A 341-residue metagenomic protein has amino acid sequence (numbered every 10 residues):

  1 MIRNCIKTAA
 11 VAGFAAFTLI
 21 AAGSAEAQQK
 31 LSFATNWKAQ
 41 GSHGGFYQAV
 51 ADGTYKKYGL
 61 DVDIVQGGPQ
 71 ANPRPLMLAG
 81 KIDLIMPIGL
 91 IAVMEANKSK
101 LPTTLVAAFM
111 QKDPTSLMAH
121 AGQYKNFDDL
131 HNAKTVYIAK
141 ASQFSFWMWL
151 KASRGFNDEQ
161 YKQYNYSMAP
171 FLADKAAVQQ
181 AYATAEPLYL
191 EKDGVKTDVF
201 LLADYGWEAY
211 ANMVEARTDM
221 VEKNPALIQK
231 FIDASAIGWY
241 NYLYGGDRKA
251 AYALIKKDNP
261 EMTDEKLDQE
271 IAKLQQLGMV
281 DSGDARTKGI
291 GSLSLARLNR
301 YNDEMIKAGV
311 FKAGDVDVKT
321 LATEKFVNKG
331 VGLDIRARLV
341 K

Functional and structural regions predicted by a protein language model:
M1-G13: Bacterial N-terminal signal peptides that target proteins for export
I20-A27: Sec/Tat signal peptide C-region and signal peptidase I cleavage site
Q28-A173, A177-A181, F200, E208: Short, glycine-/small- and polar/acidic-enriched structural segments that line small-molecule recognition paths
D63, A71-N72, D204-Y205, D268-Q276 (+1 more regions): Short linear loop/turn motifs
I91, Y166-D264: Pocket-lining segment of extracytoplasmic ligand-binding domains
N224-K312: Secondary-structure end/capping motifs
L298-K341: Conserved C-terminal helix/tail region of periplasmic/extracytoplasmic solute-binding proteins
